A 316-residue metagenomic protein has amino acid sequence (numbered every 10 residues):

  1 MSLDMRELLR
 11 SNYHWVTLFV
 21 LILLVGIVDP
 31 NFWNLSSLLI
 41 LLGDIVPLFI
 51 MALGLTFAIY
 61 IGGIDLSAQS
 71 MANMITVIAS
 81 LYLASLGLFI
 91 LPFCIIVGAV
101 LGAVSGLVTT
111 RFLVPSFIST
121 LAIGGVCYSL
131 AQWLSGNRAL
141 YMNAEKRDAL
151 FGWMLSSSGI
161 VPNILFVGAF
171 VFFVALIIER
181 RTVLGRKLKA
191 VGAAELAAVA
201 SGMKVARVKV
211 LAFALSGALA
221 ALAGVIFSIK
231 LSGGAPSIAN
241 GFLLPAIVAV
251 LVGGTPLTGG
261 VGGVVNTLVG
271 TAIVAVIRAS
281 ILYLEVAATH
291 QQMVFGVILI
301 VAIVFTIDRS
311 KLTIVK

Functional and structural regions predicted by a protein language model:
M1-L23, F173, A193-R207, R278-K316: Cytosolic-side transmembrane-helix boundaries in multi-pass membrane proteins
S2-R6, I64, L101-M142, I178-V183 (+2 more regions): Short loop segments and helix-boundary regions at transmembrane helix junctions of multi-pass inner-membrane proteins
N12-F19, L41, F49, S70-M71 (+7 more regions): Hydrophobic alpha-helical transmembrane segments
L23-G87, V108-L113, V250-V264, V297: Single transmembrane alpha-helix segments in multi-pass membrane proteins
P30-I40, A131-N137, I178-G185, A212-A249 (+1 more regions): Inter-helical junctions in multi-pass inner-membrane proteins, predominant in energy-converting antiporter-like
S85-L88, P92-C94, V100-S105, T109 (+1 more regions): Helix-loop-helix "hairpin" substructures at the membrane interface of multi-pass membrane proteins
G102, A220, K230-G296: Transmembrane alpha-helical segments in multi-pass inner-membrane proteins
S116-R181, V208-L211, K230-A239, H290 (+1 more regions): Transmembrane helix-bundle core of multi-pass membrane transporters and related energy-transducing complexes
